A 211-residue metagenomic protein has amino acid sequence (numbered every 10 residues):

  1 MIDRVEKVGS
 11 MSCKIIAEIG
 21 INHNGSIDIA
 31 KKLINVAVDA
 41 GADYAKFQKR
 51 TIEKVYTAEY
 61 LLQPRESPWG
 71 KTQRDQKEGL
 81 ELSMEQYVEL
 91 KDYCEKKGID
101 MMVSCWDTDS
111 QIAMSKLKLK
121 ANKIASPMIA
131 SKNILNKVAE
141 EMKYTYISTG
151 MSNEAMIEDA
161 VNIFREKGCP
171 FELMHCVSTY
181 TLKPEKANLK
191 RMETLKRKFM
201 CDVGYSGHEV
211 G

Functional and structural regions predicted by a protein language model:
M1-G211: Catalytic cores and adjacent flexible loops of soluble metabolic enzymes that perform enolate/carbanion chemistry on
